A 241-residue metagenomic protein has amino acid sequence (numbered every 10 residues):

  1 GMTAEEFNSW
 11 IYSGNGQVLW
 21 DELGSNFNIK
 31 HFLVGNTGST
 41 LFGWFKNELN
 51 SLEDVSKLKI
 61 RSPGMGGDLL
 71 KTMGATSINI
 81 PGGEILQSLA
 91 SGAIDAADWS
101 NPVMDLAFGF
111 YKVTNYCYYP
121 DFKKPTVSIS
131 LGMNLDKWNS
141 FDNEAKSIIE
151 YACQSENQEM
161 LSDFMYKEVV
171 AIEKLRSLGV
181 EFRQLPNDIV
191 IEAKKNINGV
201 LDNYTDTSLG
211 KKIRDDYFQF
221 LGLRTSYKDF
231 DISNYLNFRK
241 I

Functional and structural regions predicted by a protein language model:
G1-F7, V18, E22-I241: N-terminal secretory/targeting leader peptides
W10-I11: A structural signal for hydrophobic alpha-helical transmembrane segments in multi-pass membrane proteins
